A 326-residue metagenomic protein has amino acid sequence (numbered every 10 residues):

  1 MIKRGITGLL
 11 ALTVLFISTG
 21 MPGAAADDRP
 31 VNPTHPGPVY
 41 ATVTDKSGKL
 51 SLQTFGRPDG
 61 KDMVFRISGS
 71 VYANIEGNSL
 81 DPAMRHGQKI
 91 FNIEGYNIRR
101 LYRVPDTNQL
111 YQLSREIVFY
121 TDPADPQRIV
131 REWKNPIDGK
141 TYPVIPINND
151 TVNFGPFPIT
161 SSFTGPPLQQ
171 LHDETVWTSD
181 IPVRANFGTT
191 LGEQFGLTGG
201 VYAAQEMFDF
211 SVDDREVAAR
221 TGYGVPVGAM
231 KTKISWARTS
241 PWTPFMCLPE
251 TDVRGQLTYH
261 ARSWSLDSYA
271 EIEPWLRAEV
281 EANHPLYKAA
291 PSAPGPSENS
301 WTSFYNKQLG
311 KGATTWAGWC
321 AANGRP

Functional and structural regions predicted by a protein language model:
M1-L9: Bacterial N-terminal signal peptides that target proteins for export
T7, M21-P22, F245-M246: Short, aromatic- and cysteine-enriched interfacial helices/patches that mediate contacts at lipid membranes
G8-L12, D27-P30: Low-complexity repetitive segments in secreted/extracellular proteins
L9, P22-A24, V39: N-terminal cationic amphipathic segment used for targeting or macromolecule association
L15-G23: C-terminal segment of classical bacterial N-terminal signal peptides
D27-Y120, Y259-E281, P285, A289-P326: N-terminal segment immediately downstream of the Sec signal-peptide cleavage site in secreted/extracellular proteins
P30-T34, F154-P156, T160-G165, W177-S179 (+3 more regions): Long terminal segments
G77-G224: Predominantly extracellular/secreted and cell-surface proteins with exposed, flexible low-complexity segments
